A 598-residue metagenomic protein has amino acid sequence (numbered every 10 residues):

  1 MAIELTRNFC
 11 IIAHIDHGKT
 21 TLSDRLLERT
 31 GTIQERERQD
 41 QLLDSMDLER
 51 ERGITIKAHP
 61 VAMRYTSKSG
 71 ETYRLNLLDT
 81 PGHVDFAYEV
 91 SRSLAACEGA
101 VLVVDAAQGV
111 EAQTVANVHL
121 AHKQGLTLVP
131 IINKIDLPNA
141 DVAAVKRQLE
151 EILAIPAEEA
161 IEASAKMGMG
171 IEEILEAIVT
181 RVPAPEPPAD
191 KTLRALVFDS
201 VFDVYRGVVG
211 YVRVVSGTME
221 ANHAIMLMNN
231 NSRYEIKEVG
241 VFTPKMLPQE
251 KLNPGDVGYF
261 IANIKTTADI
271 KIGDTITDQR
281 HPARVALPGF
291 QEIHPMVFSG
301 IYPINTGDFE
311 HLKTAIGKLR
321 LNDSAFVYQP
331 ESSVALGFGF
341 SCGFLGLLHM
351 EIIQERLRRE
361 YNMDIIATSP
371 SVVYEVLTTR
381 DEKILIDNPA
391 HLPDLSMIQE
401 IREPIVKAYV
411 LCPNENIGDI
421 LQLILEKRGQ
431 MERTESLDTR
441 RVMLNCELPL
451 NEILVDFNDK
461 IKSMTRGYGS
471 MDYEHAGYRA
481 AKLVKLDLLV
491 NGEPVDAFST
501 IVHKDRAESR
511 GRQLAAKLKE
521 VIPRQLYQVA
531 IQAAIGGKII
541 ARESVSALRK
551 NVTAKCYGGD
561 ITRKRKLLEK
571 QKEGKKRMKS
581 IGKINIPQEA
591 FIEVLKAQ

Functional and structural regions predicted by a protein language model:
M1-Q598: Structural and coupling elements of P-loop NTPases
